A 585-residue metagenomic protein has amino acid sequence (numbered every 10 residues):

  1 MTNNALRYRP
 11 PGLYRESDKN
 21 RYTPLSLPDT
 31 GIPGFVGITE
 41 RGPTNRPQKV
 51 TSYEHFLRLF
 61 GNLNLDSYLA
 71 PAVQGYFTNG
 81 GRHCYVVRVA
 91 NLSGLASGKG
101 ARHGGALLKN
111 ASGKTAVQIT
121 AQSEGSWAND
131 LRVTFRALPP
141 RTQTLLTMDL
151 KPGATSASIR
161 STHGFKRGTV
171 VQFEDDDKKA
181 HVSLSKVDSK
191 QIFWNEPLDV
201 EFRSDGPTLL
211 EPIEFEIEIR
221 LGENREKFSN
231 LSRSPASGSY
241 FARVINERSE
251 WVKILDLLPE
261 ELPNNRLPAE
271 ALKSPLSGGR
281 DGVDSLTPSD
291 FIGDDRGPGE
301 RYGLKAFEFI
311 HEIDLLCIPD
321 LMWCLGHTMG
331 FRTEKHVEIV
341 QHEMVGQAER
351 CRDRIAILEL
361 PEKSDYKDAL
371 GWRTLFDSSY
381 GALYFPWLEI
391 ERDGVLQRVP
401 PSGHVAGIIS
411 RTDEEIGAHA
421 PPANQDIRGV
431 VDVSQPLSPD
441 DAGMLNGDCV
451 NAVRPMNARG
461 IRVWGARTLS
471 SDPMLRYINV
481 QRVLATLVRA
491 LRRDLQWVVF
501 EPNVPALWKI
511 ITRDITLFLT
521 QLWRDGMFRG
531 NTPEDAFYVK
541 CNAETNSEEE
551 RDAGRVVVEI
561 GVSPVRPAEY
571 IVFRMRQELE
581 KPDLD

Functional and structural regions predicted by a protein language model:
M1-E124, Q172-D177, R220-E223, Y302-D585: Structured, hydrophobic secondary-structure cores that serve as assembly/anchoring elements
V50, V133-A137, L150, S232-S234 (+1 more regions): Short intrinsically disordered coil segments
R102-A121, S126-V200: Autoprocessing Asn-cyclization modules and mimics
G113-T115, H163-R167, P207-E216, V556: A short, compositionally biased
R141-T144, G238-A242, E580-D585: Short, cationic low-complexity segments
M148-G153, F241-A269: Short, surface-exposed secondary-structure junctions/capping segments
D175-D256: Small/polar beta-strand repeat architecture
I254-E300: Long, low-complexity, polar/charged, intrinsically disordered or flexibly structured peripheral segments
